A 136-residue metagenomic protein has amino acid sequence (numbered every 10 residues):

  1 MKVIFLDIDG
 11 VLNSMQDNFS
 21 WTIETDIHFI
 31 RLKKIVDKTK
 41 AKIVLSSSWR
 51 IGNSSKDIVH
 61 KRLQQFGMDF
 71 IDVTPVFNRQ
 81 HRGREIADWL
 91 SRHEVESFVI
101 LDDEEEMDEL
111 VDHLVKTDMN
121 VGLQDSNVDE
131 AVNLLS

Functional and structural regions predicted by a protein language model:
M1-S136: Catalytic phosphate/metal-binding cores of nucleic-acid and nucleotide-processing enzymes, i.e., regions that mediate
